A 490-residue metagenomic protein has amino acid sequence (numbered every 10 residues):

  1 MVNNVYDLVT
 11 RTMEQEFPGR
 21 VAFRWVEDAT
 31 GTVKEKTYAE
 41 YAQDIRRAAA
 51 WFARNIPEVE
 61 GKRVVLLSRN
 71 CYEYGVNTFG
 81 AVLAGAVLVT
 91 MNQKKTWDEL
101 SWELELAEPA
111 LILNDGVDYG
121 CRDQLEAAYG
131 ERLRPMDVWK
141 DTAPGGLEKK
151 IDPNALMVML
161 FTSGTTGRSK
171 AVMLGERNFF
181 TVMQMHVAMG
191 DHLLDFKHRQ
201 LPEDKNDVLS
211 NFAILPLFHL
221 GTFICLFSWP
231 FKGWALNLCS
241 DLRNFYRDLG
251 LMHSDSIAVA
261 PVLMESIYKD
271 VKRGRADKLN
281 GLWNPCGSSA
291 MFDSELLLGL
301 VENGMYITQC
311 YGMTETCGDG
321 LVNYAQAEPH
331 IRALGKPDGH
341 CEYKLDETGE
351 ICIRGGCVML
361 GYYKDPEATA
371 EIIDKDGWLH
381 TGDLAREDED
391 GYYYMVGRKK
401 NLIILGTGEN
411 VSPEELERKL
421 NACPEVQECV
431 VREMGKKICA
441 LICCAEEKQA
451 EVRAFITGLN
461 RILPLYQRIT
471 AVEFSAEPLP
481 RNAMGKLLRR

Functional and structural regions predicted by a protein language model:
M1-N55, E60, A84, E105 (+1 more regions): N-lobe entry segment of adenylate-forming
P18-V21, P144-F161, G167-R168, N178 (+1 more regions): Conserved pre-ATP/AMP-binding loop-to-beta segment of ANL
E35-A39, M157-M185: Conserved AMP-binding A3 loop
K36, A49-K95, I214: Conserved AMP-binding/adenylate-forming
I112, G355, L360-G361, L384-Q467 (+1 more regions): AMP-binding/adenylate-forming catalytic core of the ANL superfamily
F180-S210, I214-G281: Conserved AMP-binding/adenylation subdomain of ANL enzymes
D255-V259, I267-P329, E342, Q427: Gly/Ser/Thr-rich phosphate-binding loop
K336-G339, D346-I372, Y392, T407-V411: Conserved ATP/PPi-binding loop(s) of AMP-dependent carboxylate-activating enzymes
